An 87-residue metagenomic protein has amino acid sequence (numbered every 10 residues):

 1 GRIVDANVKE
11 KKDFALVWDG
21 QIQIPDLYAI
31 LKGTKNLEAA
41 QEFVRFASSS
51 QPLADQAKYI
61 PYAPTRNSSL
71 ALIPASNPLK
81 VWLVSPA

Functional and structural regions predicted by a protein language model:
G1-D19: Ligand-binding pocket segment of bilobal, Venus flytrap-like solute-binding proteins
I22, D26, L31-P86: Mature extracytoplasmic/periplasmic domains
